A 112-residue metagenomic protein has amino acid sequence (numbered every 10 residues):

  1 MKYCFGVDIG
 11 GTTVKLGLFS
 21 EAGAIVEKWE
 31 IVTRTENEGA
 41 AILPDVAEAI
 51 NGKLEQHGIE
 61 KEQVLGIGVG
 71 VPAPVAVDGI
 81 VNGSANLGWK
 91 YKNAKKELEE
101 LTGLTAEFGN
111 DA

Functional and structural regions predicted by a protein language model:
M1, F5-G6, T12, K61-L65 (+1 more regions): Short, flexible coil/turn micro-motifs enriched in small/turn-prone residues
Y3-E48, I80-N82: Short glycine-rich, Thr/Ser-proximal phosphate-binding strand/loop in the N-terminal lobe of ATP-dependent enzymes
D8, G23, K61, L98-E100: A generic structural signal for short, solvent-exposed coil/turn residues that cap or connect secondary-structure
V14, G70-V71: Short loop/turn microsegments at loop-to-beta-strand junctions
A22, H57, L65-I67: Feature targets compositionally biased, intrinsically disordered low-complexity regions with long contiguous runs
T33, L54-E55, Y91, K95: Short amphipathic alpha-helical patches
A40-A47, Q63-I67, A73-A112: Glycine-rich phosphate-binding loop and adjoining helix at the ATP-binding site of ATP-dependent phosphoryl-transfer
D45-K61: Conserved active-site "lid/cap" helical segment
